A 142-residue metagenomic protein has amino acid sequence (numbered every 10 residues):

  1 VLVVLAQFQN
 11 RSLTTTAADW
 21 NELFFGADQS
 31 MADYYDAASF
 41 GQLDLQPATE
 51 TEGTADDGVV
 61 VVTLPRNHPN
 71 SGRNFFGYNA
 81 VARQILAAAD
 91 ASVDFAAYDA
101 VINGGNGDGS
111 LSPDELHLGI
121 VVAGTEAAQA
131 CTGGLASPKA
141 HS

Functional and structural regions predicted by a protein language model:
V1-S142: Propeptide-to-catalytic entry region of secreted or membrane-anchored zinc metalloproteases
